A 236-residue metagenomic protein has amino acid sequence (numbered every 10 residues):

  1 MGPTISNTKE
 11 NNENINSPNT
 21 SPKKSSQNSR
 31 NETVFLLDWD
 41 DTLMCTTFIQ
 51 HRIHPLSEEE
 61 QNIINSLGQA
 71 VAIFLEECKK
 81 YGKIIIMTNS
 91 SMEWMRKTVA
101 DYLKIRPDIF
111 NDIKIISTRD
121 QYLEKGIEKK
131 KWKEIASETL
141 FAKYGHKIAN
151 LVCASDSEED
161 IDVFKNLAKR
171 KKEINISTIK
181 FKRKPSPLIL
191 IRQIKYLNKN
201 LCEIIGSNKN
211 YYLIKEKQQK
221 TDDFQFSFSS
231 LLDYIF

Functional and structural regions predicted by a protein language model:
G2-K131, L188: Alpha-helical substrate-recognition element adjacent to the catalytic core
K80, E93-F236: C-terminal cap/substrate-recognition subdomain and adjoining C-terminal extension of metal-dependent phosphatase-like
